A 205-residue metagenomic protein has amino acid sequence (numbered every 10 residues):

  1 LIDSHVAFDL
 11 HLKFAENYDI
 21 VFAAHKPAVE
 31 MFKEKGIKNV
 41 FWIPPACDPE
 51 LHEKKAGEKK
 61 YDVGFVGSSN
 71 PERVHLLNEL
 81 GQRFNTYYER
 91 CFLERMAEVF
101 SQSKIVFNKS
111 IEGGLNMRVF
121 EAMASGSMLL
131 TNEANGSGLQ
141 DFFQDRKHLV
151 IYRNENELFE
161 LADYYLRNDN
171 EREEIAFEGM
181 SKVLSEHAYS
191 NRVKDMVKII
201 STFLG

Functional and structural regions predicted by a protein language model:
I2-D145, I151, S190, K194 (+1 more regions): Nucleotide-sugar donor-binding catalytic core of glycosyltransferases
R90, F159, D169: Residues lining hydrophobic/aromatic ligand-binding pockets adjacent to catalytic sites
E98, D163-Y164, S181: Surface-exposed charged/polar residues within alpha-helices that form helix-capping/stabilizing sites and interaction
S101, F120, E160, E174-F177: A broad detector of short, well-ordered amphipathic alpha-helices that serve as recognition/interaction surfaces
L130, E155-L158, R172, G179: Catalytic phosphate/metal-binding cores of nucleic-acid and nucleotide-processing enzymes, i.e., regions that mediate
L149-E155, Y164-D169: Conserved acidic donor-binding segment of nucleotide-sugar-dependent glycosyltransferases
R167-I200: A charged, aromatic-enriched C-terminal amphipathic alpha-helix characteristic of glycosyltransferases across folds
